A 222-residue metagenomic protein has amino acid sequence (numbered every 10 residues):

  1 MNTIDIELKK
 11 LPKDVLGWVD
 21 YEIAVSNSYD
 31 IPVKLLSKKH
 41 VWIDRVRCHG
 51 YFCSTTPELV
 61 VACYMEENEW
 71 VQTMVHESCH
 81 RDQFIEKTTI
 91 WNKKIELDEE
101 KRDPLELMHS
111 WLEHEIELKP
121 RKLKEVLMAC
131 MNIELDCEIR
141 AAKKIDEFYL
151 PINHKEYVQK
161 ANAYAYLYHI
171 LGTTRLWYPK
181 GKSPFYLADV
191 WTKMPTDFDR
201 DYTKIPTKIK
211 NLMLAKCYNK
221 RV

Functional and structural regions predicted by a protein language model:
M1, T55-V61, L118-L123: Glycine-/proline-rich flexible loop or hinge segments
M1-S54, E66-E67, L127-A129: Auxiliary, metal-adjacent structural segments of Zn-dependent hydrolase domains
E58-M74: Short pre-active-site segment immediately N-terminal to the catalytic Zn-binding motif
N68-E69, E117-L135, I139-V222: Long, well-structured alpha-helical subdomains associated with metal-dependent extracellular/ecto-lumenal hydrolases
Q72-T89: Active-site recognition of the HExxH zinc-binding catalytic motif
F84-A129, Y157-V158: Post-HEXXH active-site segment of zinc metalloproteases
